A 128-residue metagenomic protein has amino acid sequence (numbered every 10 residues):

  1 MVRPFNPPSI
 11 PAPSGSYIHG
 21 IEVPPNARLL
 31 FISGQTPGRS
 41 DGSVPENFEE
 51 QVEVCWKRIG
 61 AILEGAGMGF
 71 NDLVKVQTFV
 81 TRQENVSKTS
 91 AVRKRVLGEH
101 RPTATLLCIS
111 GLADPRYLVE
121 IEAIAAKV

Functional and structural regions predicted by a protein language model:
M1-V128: Short, polar/acidic, helix-capping and beta-turn segments at strand->helix junctions that line the mouths
